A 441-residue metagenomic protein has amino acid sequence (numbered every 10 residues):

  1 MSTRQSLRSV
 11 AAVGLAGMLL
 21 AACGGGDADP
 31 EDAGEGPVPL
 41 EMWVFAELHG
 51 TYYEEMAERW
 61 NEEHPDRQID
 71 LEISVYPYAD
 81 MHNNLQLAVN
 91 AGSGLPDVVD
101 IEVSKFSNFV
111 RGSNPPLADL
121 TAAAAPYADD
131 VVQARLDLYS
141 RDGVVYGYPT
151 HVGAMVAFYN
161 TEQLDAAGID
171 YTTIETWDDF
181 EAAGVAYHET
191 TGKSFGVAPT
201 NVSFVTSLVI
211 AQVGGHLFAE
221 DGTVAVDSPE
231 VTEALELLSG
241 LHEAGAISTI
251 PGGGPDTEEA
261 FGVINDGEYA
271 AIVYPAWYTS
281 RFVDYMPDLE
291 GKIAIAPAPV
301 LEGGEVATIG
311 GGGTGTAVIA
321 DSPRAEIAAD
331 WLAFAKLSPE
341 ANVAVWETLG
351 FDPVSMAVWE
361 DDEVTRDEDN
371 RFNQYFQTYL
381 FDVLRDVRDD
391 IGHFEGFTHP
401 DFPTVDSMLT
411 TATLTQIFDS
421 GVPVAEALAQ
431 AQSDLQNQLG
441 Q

Functional and structural regions predicted by a protein language model:
M1-L40, E62, E426-A429, S433-Q441: Short, low-complexity disordered leader/linker segments with a strong preference for bacterial N-terminal type II
R59, E63-V131, L138, A166-G168 (+2 more regions): Extracytoplasmic "Venus flytrap"/periplasmic binding protein-like
D66-Q68, Y139-V205, H216-G253, V318-E326 (+4 more regions): Helix-loop-helix "hinge/cap" segment bordering the ligand-binding cleft or interdomain interface
A88, L95-V99, Y127-Q163, S194-F195 (+2 more regions): A structural signal for short loop-to-beta-strand junctions that line the ligand-binding cleft of periplasmic/secreted
E102-A154, D178-E181, E189, L208 (+1 more regions): Hinge/lid segment of periplasmic solute-binding proteins
S107, Y278-L289, E302-G311, A317-M408: C-terminal lobe and pocket-closing loops of periplasmic/extracytoplasmic Venus-flytrap solute-binding proteins
A118-V131, T173, F195-G196, G215-E236 (+5 more regions): Short, solvent-exposed loop/beta-turn-alpha elements that line the ligand-binding surface or hinge of extracytoplasmic
L208, E236-D330: Extracytoplasmic/periplasmic substrate-binding proteins
